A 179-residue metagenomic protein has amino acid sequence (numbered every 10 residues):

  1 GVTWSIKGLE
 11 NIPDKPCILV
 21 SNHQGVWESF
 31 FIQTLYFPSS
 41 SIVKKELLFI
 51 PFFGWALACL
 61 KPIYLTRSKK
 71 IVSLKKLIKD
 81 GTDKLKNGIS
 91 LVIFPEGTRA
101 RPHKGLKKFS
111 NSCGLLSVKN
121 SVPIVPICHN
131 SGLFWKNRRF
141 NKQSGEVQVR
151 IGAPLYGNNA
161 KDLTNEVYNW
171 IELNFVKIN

Functional and structural regions predicted by a protein language model:
G1-C17: Membrane-anchoring hydrophobic helices of lipid-metabolizing enzymes
V2, P62, V122: Short glycine/serine/threonine/alanine-rich loop segments
I6, I63-T66, G157: Short acidic-hydrophobic, aromatic-tinged amphipathic segments that line or gate anion-handling sites
I6, L19, S41-I42, V149-I151: Generic preference for hydrophobic
L9-N11, Q33, G54-W55, T82-D83 (+1 more regions): Short secondary-structure boundary/capping segments
E10, K70, N130: Residue-level "edge-of-site" marker
D14-K70: Catalytic core of membrane glycerolipid acyltransferases/transacylases, capturing the structured, soluble-facing
K75-N179: Non-catalytic C-terminal accessory region of glycerolipid acyltransferases and related lyso-lipid remodeling enzymes
